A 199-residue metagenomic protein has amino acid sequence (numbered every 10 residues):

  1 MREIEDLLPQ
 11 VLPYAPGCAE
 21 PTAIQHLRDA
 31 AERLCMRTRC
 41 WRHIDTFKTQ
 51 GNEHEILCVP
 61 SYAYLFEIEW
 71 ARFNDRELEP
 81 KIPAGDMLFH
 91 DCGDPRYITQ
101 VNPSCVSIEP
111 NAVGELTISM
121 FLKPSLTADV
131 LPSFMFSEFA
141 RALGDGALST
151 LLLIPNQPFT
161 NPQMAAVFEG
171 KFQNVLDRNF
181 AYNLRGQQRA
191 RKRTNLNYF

Functional and structural regions predicted by a protein language model:
M1-F199: Glycine-enriched, solvent-exposed interface loops adjoining structured elements
